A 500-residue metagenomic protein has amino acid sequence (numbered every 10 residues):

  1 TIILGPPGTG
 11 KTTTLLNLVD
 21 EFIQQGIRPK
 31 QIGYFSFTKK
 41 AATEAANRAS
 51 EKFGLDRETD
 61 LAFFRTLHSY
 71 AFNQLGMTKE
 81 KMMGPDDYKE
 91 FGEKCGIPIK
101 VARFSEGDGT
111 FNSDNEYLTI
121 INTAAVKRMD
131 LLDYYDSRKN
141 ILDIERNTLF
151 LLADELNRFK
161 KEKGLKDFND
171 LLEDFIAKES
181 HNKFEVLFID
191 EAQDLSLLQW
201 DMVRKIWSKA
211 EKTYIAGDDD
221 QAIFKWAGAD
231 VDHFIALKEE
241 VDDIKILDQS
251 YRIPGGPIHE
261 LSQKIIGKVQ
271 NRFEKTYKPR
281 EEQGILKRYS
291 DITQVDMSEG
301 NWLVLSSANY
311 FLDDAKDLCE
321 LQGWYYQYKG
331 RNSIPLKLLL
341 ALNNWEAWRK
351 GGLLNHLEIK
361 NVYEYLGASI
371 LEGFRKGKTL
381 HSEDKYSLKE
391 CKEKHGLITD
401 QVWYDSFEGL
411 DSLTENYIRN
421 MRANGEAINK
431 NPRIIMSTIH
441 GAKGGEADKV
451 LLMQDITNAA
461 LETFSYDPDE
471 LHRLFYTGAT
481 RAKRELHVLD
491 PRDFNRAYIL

Functional and structural regions predicted by a protein language model:
T1-E80, Q263, T477-T480: P-loop NTPase Walker
T1-L4, T13-T14, Q31-G33, R103-F188 (+3 more regions): Accessory N-terminal region flanking or inserted into the helicase ATPase core in nucleic-acid motor proteins
P6-T12, F37-K40, Q193-Q283, L303-D317 (+6 more regions): Conserved helicase motor core of SF1/SF2 NTP-dependent helicases
E58-G76, W324-W348: Conserved beta-strand -> loop -> alpha-helix junction used to position metal-binding or nucleic-acid-contacting
T59, S208-K212, A482-R484: A short helix->loop->beta-strand "cap" motif at the edges of active sites that frequently abuts
F63-T66, D167-L171, P432-H440: Conserved two-lobed SF2 helicase motor
K287-G300: Conserved interdomain hinge at the start of the Helicase C-terminal
E346-L489: Conserved helicase C-terminal RecA-like lobe
